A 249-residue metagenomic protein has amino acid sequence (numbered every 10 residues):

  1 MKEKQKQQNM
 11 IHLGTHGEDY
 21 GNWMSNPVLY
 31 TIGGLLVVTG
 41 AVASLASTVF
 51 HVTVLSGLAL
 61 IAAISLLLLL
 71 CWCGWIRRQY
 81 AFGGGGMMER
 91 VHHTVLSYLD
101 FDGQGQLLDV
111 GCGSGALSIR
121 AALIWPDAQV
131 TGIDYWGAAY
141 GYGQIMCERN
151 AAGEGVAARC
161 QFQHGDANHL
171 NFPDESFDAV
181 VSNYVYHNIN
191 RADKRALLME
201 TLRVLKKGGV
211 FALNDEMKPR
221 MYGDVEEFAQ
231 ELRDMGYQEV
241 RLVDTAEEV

Functional and structural regions predicted by a protein language model:
Y20-Y30, L70-V91: Class I SAM-dependent methyltransferase Rossmann-like catalytic core, especially the SAM/SAH-binding loop
G86-Q104: Conserved alpha-helix/loop element of class I SAM-dependent methyltransferases that forms part of the SAM/SAH-binding
G103-G113, T131: Conserved class I S-adenosyl-L-methionine
S114-P126: Conserved SAM-binding loop of SAM-dependent methyltransferases across substrates and taxa, primarily the Class I
W125, I189-R191, L205-K207: Helix-to-beta-strand junctions that scaffold the AdoMet/dcAdoMet cofactor pocket in Class I SAM-dependent enzymes
N168-V180: A short acidic, Gly/Pro-enriched loop at the edge of an enzyme's catalytic core that lines a small-molecule cofactor
R195-K207: A short glycine-rich, Lys/Arg-flanked "PGG" loop and its adjoining helix->strand segment in the class I
G208-D215: Conserved beta-strand signature within the Rossmann-like core of class I S-adenosyl-L-methionine
